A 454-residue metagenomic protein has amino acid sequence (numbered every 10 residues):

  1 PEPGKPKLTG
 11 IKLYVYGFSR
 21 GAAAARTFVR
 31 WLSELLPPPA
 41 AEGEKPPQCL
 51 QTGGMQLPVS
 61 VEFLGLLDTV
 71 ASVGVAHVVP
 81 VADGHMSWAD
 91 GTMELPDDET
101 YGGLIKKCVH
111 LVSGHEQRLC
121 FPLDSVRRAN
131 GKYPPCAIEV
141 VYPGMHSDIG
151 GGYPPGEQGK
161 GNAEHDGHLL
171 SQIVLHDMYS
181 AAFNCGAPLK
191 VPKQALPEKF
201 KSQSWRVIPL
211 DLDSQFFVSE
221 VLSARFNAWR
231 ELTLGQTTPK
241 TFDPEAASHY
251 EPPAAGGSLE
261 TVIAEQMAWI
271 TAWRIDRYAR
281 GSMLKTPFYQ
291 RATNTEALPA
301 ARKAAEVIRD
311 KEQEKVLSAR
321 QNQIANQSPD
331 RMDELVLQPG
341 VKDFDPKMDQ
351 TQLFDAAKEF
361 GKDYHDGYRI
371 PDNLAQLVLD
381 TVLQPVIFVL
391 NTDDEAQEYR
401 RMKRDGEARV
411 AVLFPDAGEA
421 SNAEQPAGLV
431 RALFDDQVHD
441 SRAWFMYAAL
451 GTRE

Functional and structural regions predicted by a protein language model:
P1-E454: Active-site- or binding-pocket-proximal scaffold segments within functional domains
